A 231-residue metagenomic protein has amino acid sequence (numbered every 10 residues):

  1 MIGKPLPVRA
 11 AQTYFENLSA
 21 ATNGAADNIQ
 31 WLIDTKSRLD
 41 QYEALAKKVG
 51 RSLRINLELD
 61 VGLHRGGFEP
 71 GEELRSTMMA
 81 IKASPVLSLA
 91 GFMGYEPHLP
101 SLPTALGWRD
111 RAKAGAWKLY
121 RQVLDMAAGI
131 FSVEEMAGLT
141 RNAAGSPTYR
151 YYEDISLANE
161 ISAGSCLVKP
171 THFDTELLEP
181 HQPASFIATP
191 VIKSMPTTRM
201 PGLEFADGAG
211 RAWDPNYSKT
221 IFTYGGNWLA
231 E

Functional and structural regions predicted by a protein language model:
M1-L102: Active-site-proximal beta-alpha core segment in soluble small-molecule metabolic enzymes
K4-L6, G145, G226: Short glycine-rich, polar/acidic loop-and-turn segments at beta strand-coil junctions
Q12, N17-N23, K118, M200-L203 (+1 more regions): Charged, glycine/proline-rich intrinsically disordered loops and linkers
T22-A25, K48-V49, N56, P85 (+4 more regions): Solvent-exposed alpha-helices and their adjacent loops that cap or buttress functional pockets in soluble metabolic
D40-E43, M78, R121-D125, A188-I192: Predominant activation on well-ordered alpha-helical scaffold segments within soluble catalytic domains
R54, D60-E179: Active-site loop/helix belt of alpha/beta enzymes
R111, P147-A230: Active-site loop ensemble at the mouth of alpha/beta enzyme cores that anchors a bound cofactor
